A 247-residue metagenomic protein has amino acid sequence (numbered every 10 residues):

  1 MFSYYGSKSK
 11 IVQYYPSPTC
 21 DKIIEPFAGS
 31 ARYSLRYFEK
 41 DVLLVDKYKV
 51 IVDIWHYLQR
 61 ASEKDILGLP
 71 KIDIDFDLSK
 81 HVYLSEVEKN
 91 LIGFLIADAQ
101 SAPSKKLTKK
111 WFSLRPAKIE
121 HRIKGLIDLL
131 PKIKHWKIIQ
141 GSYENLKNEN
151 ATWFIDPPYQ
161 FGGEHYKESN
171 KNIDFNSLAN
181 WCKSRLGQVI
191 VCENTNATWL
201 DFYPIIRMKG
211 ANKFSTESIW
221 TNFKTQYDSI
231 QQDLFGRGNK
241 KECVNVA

Functional and structural regions predicted by a protein language model:
M1-Y37, A247: S-adenosyl-L-methionine
D21, V42, T152: Hydrophobic "anchor" residues on beta-strands that sit immediately upstream of conserved functional sites
F27, Y48, P158: Anionic group-transfer/hydrolysis microenvironments
F27-R32, G125, V191-A197: Short, polar loop motifs at secondary-structure junctions
S34-E39, N145-E149, T195-Y203: Short loop/helix-cap segments at secondary-structure boundaries that form the rim of catalytic
K40-K137: Class I S-adenosyl-L-methionine-dependent methyltransferase module
H135-K171: Active-site segment flanking the S-adenosylmethionine/decSAM binding pocket in AdoMet-dependent transferases
K167-A247: Long, positively charged, glycine-interspersed low-complexity recognition regions
